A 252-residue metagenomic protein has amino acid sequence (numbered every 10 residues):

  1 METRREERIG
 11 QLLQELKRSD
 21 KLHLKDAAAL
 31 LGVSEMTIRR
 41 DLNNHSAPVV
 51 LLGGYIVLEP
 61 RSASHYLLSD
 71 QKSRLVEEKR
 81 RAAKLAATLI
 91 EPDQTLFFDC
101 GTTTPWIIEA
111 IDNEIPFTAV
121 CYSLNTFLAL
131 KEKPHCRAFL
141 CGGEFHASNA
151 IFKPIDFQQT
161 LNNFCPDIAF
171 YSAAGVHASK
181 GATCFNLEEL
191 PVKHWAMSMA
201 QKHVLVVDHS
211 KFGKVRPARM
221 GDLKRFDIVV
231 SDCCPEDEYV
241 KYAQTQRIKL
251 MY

Functional and structural regions predicted by a protein language model:
E2-K25, A29-L30, E35-F97, I108-N113 (+1 more regions): HTH-adjacent hinge/linker in prokaryotic transcriptional regulators
E2-R4, Q14, H23-A27, G32 (+3 more regions): Conserved phosphate- and dinucleotide-binding cores of soluble alpha/beta proteins, encompassing both enzyme active
L96, F117-A119, A138, H203: Hydrophobic/aromatic residues located in beta-strands of well-ordered beta-sheets within soluble catalytic
F98-D99, C121, S231: Short beta-strand scaffold positions
D99-C100, D208: Short His-Asn-centered micro-motif
T102-P105: Gly/Ser/Thr-rich loops at beta-strand to alpha-helix junctions that form or flank small-molecule/cofactor-binding
A110-N113, F117-L128: Catalytic core of membrane glycerolipid acyltransferases/transacylases, capturing the structured, soluble-facing
